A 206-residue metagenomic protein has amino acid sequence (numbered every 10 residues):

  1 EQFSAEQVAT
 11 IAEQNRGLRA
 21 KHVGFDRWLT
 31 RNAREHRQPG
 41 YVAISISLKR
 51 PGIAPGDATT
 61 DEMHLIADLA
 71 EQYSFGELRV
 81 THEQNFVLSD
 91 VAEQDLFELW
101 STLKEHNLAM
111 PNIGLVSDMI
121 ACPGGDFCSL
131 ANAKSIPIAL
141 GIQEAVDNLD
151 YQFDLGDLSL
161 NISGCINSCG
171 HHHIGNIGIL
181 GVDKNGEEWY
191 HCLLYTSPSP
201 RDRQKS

Functional and structural regions predicted by a protein language model:
E1-S197, R201, S206: Peripheral terminal and linker regions in Fe-S/redox and tRNA-modifying enzymes
